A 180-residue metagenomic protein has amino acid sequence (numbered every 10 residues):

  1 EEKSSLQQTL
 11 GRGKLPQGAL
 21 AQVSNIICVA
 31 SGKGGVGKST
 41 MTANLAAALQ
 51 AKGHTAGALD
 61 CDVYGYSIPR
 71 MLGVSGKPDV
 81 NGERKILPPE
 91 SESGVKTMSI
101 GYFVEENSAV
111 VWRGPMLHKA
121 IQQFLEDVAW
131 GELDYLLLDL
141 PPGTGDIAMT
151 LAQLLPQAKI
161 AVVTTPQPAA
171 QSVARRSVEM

Functional and structural regions predicted by a protein language model:
E1-S31, K77: Extreme N-terminal, non-catalytic leader segments that precede Walker-type/kinase nucleotide-binding cores
L20, G65, G114, H118-Q122 (+2 more regions): Amphipathic alpha-helical transducer elements in NTP-driven molecular machines
V23, G34, D60, I68 (+4 more regions): Residue-level signature of catalytic and energy-coupling elements of molecular machines, predominantly ATP/GTP-dependent
N25-D62, V178: Walker A/P-loop phosphate-binding motif and the immediately C-terminal alpha-helix
G35-N44, Y66-P69, G143-A148, A169-V173: Short glycine/serine/threonine-rich phosphate/pyrophosphate-binding segments that cradle anionic phosphate groups
T55-W112, H118-K119, L125: Phosphate-binding loop that captures ATP/GTP phosphates
E90, D127-G131, Q153-P156: Conserved catalytic network of the ASCE P-loop NTPase/AAA+ motor domain
D134-M180: Conserved catalytic-core segment of NTP-binding enzymes
